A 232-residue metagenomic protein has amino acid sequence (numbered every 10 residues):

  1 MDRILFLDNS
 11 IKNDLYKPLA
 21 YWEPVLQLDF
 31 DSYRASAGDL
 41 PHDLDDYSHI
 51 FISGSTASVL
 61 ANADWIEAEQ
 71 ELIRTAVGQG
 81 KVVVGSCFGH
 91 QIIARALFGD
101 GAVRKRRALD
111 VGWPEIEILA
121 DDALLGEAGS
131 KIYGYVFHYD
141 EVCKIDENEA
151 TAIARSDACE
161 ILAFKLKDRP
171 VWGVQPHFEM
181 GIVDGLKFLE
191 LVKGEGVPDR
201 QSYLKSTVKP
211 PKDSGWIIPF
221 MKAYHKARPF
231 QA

Functional and structural regions predicted by a protein language model:
M1-K81, G196-A232: N-terminal beta1-alpha1 cap of cysteine-dependent amidohydrolase-like domains
D2-K12, I118-A232: Amide-donor transfer/coupling interface in amidating biosynthetic enzymes
Y16-K17, A61-A63, I93-A96, D146 (+2 more regions): Short glycine-/acidic-enriched loop or helix-start segments at secondary-structure transitions that form or flank
L19-W22, Y47, D64-E67, L97-G101 (+2 more regions): Short, glycine/charged-enriched secondary-structure capping and boundary segments
Y33-S36, R106, F137, R155: Conserved beta-strand termini and adjacent loop/short-helix elements that scaffold enzyme active sites in alpha/beta
R34, A57, G89, D140 (+1 more regions): Catalytic metal-binding/acid-base residues of hydrolase active sites
S53-A120: Cysteine-nucleophile active-site neighborhood
